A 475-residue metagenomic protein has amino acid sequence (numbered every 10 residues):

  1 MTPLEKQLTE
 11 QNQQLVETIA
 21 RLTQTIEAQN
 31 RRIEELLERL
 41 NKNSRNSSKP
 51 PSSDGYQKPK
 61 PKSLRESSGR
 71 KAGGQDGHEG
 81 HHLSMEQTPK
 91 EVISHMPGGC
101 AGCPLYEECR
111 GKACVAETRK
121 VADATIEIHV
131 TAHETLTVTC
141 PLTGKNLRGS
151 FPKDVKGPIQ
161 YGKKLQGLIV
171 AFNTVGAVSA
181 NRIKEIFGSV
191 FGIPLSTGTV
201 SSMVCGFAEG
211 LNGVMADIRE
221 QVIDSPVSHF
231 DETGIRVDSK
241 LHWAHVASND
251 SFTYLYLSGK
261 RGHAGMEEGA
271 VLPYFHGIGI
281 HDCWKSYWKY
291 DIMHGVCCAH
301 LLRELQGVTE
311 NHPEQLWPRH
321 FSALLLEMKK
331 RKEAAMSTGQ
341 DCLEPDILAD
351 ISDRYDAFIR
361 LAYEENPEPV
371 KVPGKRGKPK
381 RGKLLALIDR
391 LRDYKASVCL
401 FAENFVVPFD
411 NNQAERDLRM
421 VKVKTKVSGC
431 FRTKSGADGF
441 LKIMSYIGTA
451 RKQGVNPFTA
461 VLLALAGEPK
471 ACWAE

Functional and structural regions predicted by a protein language model:
M1-Q160, S201, F230: Short, flexible loop/hinge motifs at secondary-structure junctions
K6, Q13, E27-A28, L136-T139 (+1 more regions): Catalytic center-proximal scaffold of phosphoryl-transfer enzymes
